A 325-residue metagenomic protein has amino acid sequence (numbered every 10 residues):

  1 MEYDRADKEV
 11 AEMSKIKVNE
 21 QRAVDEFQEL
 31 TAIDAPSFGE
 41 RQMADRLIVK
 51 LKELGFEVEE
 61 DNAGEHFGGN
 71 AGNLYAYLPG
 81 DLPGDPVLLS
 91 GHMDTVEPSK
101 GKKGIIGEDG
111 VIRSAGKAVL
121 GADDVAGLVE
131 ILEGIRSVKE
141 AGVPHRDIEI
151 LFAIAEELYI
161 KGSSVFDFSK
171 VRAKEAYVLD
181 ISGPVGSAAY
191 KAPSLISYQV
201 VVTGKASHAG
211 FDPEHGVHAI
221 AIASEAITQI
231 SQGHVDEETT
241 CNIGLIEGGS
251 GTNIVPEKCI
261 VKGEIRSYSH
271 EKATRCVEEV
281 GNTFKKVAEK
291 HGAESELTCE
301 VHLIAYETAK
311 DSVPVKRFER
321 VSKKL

Functional and structural regions predicted by a protein language model:
Y3-D4, K15, A219-L325: Metal-dependent amide/peptide-bond hydrolase catalytic core, centered on the "pita-bread" metallohydrolase fold
A6-R41, V301: N-terminal capping segment at the start of a domain
P36-P83: A non-catalytic alpha/beta surface segment that caps or lines the substrate-entry region of metallo-dependent hydrolase
G69-N73, Y77-P79, P83-F152, E157 (+2 more regions): Active-site metal-coordination/substrate-binding segment of hydrolases, especially metallo-dependent peptidases
E97-G110, A188-V201, E319: Acidic-glycine-rich active-site phosphate/pyrophosphate-binding loop
R113-A122, A206-D212, G249-S250: A short glycine/serine-rich beta->alpha loop
E140-I220: Fold-level recognition of mixed alpha/beta catalytic cores in primary-metabolism enzymes, strongest
